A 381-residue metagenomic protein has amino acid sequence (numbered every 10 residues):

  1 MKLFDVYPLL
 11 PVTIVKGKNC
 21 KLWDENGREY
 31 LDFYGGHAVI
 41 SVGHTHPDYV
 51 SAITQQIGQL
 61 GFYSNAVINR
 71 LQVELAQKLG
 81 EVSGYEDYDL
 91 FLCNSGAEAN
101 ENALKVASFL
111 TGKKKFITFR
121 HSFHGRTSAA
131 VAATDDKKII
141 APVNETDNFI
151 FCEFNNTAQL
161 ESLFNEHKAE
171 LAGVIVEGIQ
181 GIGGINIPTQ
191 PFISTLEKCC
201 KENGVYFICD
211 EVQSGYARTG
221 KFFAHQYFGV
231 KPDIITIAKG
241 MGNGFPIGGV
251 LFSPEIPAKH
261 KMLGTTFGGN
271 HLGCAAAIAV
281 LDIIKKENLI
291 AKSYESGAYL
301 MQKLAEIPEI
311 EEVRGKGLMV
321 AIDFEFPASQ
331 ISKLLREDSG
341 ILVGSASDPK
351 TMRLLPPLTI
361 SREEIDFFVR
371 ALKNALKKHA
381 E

Functional and structural regions predicted by a protein language model:
M1-E381: Conserved N-terminal phosphate-binding loop of PLP-dependent enzymes in the Aspartate aminotransferase
